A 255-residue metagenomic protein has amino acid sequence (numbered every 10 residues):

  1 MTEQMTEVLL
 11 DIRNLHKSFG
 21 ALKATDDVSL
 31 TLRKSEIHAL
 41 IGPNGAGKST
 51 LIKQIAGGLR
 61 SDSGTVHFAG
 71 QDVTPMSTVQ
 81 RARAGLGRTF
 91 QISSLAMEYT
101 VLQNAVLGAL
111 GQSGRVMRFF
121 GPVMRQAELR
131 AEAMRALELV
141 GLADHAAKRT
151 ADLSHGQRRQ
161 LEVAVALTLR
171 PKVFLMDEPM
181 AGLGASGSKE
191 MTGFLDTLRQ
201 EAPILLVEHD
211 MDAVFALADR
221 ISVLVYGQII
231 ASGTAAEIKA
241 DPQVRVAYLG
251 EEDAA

Functional and structural regions predicted by a protein language model:
T2-A255: Glycine-rich phosphate-binding loops of nucleotide-dependent enzymes
